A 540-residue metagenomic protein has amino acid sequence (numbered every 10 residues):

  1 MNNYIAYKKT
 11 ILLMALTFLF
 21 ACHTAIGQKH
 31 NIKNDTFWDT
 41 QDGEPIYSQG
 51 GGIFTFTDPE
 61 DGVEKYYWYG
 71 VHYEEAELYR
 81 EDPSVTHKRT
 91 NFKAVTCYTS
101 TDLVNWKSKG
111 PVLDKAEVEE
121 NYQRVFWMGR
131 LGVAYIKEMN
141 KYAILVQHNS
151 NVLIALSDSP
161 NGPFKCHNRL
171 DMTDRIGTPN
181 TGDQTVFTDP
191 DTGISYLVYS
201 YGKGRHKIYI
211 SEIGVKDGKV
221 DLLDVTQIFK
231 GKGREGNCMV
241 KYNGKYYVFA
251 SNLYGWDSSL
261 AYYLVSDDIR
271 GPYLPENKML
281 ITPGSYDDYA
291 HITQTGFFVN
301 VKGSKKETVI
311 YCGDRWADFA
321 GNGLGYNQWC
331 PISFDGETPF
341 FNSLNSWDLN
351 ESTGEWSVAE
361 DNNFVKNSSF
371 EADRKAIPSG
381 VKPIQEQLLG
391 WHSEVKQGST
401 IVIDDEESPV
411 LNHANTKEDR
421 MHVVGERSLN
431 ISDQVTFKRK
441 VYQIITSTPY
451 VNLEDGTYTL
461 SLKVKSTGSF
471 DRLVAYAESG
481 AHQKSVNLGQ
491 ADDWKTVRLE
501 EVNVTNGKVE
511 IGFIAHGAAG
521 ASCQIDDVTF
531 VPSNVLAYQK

Functional and structural regions predicted by a protein language model:
M1-Q28: Bacterial Sec-dependent N-terminal signal peptides
M14, K33, R80, T86 (+2 more regions): General secondary-structure edge motif
A15, E75, D114, M172 (+4 more regions): Amphipathic alpha-helical interaction segments
T17, P111-D114, L499, F530: Hydrophobic/anchoring residues in structured secondary elements
L19-A21, T55-T57, V299, I514 (+1 more regions): Compositionally biased, low-structure terminal segments
I26-P378, R420-V423, D493-T496, V535-K540: Carbohydrate-active catalytic/glycan-binding domains of CAZyme proteins, especially the secreted or lumenal ectodomains
S357-K540: Extracellular and organelle-lumenal recognition/adhesion modules and their flexible linkers in secreted
